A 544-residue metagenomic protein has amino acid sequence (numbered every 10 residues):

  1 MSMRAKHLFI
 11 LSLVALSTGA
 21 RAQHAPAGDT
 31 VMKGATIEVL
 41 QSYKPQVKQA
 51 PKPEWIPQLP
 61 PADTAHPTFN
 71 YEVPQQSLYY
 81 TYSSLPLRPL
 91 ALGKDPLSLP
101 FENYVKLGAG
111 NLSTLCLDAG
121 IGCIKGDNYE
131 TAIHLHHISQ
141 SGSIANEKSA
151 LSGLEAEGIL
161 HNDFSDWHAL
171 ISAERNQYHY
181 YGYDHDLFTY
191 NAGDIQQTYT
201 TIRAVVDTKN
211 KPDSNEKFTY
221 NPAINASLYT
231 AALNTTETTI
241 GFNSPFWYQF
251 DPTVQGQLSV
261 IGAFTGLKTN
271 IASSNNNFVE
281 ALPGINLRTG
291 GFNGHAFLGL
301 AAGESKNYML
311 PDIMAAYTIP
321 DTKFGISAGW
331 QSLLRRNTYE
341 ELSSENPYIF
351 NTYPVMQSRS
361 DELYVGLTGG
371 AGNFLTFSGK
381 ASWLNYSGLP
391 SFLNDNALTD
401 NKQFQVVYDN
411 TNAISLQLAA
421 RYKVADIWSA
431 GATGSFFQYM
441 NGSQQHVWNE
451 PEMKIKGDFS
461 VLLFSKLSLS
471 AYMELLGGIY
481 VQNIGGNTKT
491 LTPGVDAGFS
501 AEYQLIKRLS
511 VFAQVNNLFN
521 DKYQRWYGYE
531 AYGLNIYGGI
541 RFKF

Functional and structural regions predicted by a protein language model:
M1-A27, F324, F459, L534 (+1 more regions): Bacterial Sec-dependent N-terminal signal peptides
A22-D95: N-terminal periplasmic/intermembrane-space "pro-region" immediately following the signal or transit peptide
L85-P89, P96-V105, A109-L154, S165: Outer-membrane beta-barrel translocator/receptor signature
G93-P100, K125-N128, H161-H168, K211-T219 (+7 more regions): Short loop/turn motifs that connect adjacent beta-strands in outer-membrane beta-barrel proteins
P100, V105-G108, N293, F297-L310 (+1 more regions): Exposed, low-structure sequence patches enriched in small/polar residues
G122-Q140, D251-A263, L267-A301, D426-A432 (+1 more regions): Surface-exposed extracellular loop regions of Gram-negative outer-membrane beta-barrel proteins
Q140-E155, L170-K217, N225-T239: Flexible loop and strand-edge segments within Gram-negative outer membrane beta-barrel domains
D194-N210, A223-G290: Outer-membrane beta-barrel transmembrane domain signature of Gram-negative proteins, especially the mid-to-C-terminal
